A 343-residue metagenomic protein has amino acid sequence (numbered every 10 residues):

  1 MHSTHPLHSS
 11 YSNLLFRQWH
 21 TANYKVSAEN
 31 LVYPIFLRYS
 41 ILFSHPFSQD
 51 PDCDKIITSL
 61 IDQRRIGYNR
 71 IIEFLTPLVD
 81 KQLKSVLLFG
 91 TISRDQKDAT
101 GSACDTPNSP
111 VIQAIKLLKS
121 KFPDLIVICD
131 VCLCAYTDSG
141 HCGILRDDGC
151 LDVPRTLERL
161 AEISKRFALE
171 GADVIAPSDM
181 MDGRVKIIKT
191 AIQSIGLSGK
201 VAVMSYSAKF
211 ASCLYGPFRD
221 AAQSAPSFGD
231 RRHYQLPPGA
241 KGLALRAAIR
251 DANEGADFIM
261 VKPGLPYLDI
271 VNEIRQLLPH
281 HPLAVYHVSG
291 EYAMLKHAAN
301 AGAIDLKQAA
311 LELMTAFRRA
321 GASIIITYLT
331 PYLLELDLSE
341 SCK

Functional and structural regions predicted by a protein language model:
H2, L7, N13-L14, Q18-V32 (+1 more regions): Alpha/beta enzyme core
